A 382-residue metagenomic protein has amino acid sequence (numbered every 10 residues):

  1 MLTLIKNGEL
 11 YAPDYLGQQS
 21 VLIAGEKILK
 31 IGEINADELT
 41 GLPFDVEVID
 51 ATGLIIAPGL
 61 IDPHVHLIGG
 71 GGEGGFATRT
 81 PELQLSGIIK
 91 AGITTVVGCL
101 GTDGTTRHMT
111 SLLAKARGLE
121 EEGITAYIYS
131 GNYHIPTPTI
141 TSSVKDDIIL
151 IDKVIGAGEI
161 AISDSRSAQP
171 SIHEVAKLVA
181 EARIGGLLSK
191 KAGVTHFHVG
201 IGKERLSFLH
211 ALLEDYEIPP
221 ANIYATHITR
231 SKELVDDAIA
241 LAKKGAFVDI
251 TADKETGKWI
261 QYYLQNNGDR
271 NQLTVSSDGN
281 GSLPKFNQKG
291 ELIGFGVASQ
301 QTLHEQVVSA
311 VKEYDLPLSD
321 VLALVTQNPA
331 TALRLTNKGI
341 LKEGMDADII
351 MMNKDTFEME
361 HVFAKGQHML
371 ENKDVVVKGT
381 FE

Functional and structural regions predicted by a protein language model:
M1-T3, L10-A57: Histidine-rich, glycine-flanked metal-binding segment
I5-G8, G25-I28, L341-E382: C-terminal cap of metal-dependent C-N hydrolases
G8, V21, E26, G53 (+10 more regions): Divalent metal-coordination and catalytic microenvironments
L42-V46, A51-A114: Metal-associated gating/positioning segment near the N- to mid-region
G71, G75-T78, L83-V97, D147-A168 (+5 more regions): Active-site gating loops and adjacent loop-to-helix segments of metal-dependent hydrolytic enzymes
L83-P136, I151-S165, L187-I201, A221-T226: Divalent metal-dependent hydrolysis catalytic cores, especially in the metallo-beta-lactamase
A180-F286, L292-I293: Active-site core of metal-dependent hydrolases
G268-M351: His/Asp/Glu-enriched, well-ordered alpha-helical/loop segment that forms or immediately abuts the divalent-metal
